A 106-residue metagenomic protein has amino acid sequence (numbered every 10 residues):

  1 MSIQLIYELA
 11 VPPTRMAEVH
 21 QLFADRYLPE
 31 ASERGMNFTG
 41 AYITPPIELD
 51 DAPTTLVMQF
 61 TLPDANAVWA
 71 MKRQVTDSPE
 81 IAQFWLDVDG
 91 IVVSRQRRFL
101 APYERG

Functional and structural regions predicted by a protein language model:
M1-I3, A10-R15, V19, S32 (+2 more regions): Short, low-complexity cationic-aromatic patches
I3-A10, T39-T76, R98: Short, well-ordered beta-strand segments in beta-rich or mixed alpha/beta enzyme and ligand-binding folds
R15, N66-V68, R105: Residue-level signal for secondary-structure boundary sites
R15-A41, T76: Short amphipathic alpha-helical segments
E18, A67-A70, Q83: Short, solvent-exposed alpha-helical surface patches in well-structured domains
F23, K72, W85: Short, flexible helix/strand-to-coil boundary loops that buttress conserved ligand/catalytic motifs in alpha/beta
P29, V68, S78-I81: Generic macromolecular interface patches on structured domains
M36-T55, I81-G106: Glycine-rich beta-strand-turn "strand-cap" elements at beta-sheet edges
